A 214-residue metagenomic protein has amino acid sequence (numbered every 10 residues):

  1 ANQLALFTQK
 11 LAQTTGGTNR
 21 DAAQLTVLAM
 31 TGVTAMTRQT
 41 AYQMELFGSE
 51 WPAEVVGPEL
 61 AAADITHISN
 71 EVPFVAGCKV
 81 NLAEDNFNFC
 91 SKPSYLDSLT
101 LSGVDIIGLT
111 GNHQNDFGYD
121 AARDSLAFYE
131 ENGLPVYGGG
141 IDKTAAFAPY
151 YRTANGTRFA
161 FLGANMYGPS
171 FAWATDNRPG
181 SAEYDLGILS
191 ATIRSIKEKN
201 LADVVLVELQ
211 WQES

Functional and structural regions predicted by a protein language model:
N2-S214: Acidic, metal/ion-coordinating pockets
